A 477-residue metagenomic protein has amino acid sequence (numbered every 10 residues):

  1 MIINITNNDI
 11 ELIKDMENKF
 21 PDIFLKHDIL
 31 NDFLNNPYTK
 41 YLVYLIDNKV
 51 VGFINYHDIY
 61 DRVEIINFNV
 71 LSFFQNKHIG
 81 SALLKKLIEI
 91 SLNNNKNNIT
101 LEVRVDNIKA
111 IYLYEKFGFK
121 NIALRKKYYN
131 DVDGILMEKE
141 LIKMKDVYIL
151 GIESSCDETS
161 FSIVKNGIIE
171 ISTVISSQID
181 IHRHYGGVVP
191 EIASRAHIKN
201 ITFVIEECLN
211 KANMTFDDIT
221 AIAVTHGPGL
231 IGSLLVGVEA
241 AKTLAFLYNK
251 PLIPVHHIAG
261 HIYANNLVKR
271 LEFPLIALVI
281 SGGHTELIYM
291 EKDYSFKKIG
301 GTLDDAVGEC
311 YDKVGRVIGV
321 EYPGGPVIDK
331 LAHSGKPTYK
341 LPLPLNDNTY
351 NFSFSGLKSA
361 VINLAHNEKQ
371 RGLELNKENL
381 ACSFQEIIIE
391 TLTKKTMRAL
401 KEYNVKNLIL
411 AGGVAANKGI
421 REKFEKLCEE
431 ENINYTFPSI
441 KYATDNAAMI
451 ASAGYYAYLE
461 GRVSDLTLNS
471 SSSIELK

Functional and structural regions predicted by a protein language model:
N7-F73, L84-K86, I90, N94 (+1 more regions): Acetyl-CoA-dependent GNAT
F68-K85, N94, N98, R104-Y112 (+2 more regions): Conserved glycine-rich acetyl-CoA-binding loop
R104-I111, K127-M144, A457: C-terminal "cap" of GNAT-fold acetyltransferases
K145, V255-I276, A453: Conserved phosphate-binding catalytic cores of ATP/NTP-utilizing and phosphoryl-transfer enzymes
V147-P228, H261: N-terminal beta-alpha supersecondary unit
P254-V255, L408, E425-I450: Conserved phosphate-binding/catalytic loops in two-lobed NTP-binding clefts
A259, S281, K292-S334, K358-N367: Glycine-rich phosphate-binding loop plus the immediately following alpha-helix
K330-L408, N417-E431, Y458-G461: A contiguous, well-structured pocket-lining segment that forms one wall/lid of small-molecule binding clefts in soluble
